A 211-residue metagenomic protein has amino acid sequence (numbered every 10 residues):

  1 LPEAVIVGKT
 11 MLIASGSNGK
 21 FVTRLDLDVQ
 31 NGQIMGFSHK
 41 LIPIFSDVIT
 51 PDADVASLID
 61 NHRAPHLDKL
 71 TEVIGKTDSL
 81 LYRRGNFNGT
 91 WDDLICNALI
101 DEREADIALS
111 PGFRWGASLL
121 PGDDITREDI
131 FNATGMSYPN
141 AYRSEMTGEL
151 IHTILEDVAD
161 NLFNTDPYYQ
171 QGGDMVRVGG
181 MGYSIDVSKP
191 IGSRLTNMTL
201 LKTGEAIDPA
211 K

Functional and structural regions predicted by a protein language model:
L1-K69, L162-Q170, D174: Active-site-adjacent helix-turn-beta-strand microarchitecture at beta-sheet edges that either contains or buttresses
L1-V7, R63-V73, T77, D93-I100 (+1 more regions): His/acidic metal-ligating clusters that form di-metal
G16-S17, V73, D78, F113 (+1 more regions): Short, flexible loop/turn elements at secondary-structure junctions
F21, I34, D93-N97, D101-K211: Feature captures C-terminal
S38-K40, V73-T77, R143-E145: Short amphipathic
T77, T90, T203: Glycine-rich, flexible loop/turn motifs
D78, R83, Y183-I185: Generic detector of short, aliphatic-rich beta-strand segments that form the cores of beta-sheets in diverse domain
L80-G89, P139-Y142: Second-shell loop/turn segments in exported
